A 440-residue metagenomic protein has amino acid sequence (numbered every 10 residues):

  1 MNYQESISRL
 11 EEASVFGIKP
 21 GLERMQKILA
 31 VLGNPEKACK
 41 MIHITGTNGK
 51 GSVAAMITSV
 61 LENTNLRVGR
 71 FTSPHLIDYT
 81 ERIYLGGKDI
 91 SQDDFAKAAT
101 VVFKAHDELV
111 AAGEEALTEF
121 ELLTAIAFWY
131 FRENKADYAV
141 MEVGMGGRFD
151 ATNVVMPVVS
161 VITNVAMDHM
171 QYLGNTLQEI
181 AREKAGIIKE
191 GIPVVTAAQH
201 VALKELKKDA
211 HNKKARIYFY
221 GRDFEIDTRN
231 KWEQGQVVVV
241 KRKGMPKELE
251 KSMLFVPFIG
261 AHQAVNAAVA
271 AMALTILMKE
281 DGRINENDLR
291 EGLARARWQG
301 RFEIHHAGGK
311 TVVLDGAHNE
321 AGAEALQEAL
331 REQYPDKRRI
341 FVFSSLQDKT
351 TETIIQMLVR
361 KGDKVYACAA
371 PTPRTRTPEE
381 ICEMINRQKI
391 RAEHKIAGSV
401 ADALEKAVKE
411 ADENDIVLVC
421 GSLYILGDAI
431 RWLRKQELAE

Functional and structural regions predicted by a protein language model:
M1-N48, S52-R67, L76-D78, K104 (+4 more regions): N-terminal leader/targeting and accessory segments in enzymes
L22, Q26-K37, N63-V155, Q171-L173 (+1 more regions): ATP-dependent carboxylate-amine ligase catalytic core
K37-A38, Y138-V143, D150-V161, V165-H169 (+2 more regions): Nucleotide phosphate-binding/pyrophosphate-handling subdomain across enzymes that bind or process nucleotide phosphates
I57, R148-V158, I430-L433: Short Gly/Thr/Asp-enriched flexible loops that form oxyanion-binding sites at enzyme active sites
T72-P74, V195-A198, H211-K231, V256-A261 (+6 more regions): Beta-strand->loop->alpha-helix junctions that form or flank phosphate-binding loops in nucleotide-handling enzymes
L109-E115, N134-E142, V159-M253, A267 (+1 more regions): Acidic, Mg2+-coordinating active-site environments of NTP-dependent enzymes
Q199-K214, T311-L314, E320, T353-I416: C-terminal helical cap/extension that packs against the catalytic core of soluble nucleotide-cofactor enzymes
S422: Active-site-proximal loop/hinge segments that shape catalytic or ion-binding/gating pockets
